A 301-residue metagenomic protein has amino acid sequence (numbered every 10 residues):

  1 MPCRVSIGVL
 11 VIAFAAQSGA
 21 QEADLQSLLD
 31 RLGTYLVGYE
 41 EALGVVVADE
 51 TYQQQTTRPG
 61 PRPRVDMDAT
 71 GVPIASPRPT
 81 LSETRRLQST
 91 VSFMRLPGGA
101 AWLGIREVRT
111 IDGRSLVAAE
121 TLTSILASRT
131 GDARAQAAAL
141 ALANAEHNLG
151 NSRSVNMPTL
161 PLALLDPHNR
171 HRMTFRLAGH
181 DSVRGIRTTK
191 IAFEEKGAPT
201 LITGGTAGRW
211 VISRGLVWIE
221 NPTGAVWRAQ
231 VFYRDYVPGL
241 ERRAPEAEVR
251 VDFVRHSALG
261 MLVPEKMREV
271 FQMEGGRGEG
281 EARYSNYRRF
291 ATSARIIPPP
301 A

Functional and structural regions predicted by a protein language model:
M1-I7: Bacterial N-terminal signal peptides that target proteins for export
A15-Q17: N-terminal signal peptide c-region/cleavage motif recognized by signal peptidases
Q21-R214, N221-W227, F232-A247, V254-L262 (+2 more regions): Structured extracytoplasmic
